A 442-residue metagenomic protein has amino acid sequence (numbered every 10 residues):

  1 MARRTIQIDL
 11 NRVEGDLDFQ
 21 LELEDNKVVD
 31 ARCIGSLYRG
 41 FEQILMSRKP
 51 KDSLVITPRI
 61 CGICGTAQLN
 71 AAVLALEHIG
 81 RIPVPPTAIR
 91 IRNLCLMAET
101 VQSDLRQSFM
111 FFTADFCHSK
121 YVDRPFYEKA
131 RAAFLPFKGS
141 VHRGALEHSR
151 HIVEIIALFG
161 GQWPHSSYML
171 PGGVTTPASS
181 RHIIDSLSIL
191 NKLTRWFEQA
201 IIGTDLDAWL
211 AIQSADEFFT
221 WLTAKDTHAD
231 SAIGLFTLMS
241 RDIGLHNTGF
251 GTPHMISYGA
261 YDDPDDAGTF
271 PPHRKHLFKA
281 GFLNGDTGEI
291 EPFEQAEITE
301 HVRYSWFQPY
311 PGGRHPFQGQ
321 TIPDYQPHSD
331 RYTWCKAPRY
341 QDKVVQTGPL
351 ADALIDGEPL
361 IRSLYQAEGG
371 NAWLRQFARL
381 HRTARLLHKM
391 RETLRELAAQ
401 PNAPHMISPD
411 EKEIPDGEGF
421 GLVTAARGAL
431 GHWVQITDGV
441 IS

Functional and structural regions predicted by a protein language model:
M1-R427, T437-D438: Active-site bordering "gate/hinge" segments that shape substrate access to catalytic or cofactor-binding pockets
H432-S442: C-terminal structured subdomain/cap of oxidoreductase catalytic cores
